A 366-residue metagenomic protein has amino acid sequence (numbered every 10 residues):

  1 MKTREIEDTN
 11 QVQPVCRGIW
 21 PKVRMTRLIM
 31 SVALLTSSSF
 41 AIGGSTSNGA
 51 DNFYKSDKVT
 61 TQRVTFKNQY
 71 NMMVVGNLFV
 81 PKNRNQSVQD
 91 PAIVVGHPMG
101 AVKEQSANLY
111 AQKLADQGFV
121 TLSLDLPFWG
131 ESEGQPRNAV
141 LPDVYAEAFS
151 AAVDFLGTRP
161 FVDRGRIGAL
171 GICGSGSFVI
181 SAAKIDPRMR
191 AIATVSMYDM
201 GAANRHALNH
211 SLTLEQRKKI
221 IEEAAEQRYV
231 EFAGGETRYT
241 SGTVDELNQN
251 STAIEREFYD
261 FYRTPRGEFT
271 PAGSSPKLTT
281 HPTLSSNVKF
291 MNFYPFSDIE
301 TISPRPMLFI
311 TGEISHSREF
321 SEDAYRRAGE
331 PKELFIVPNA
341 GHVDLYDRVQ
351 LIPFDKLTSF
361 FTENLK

Functional and structural regions predicted by a protein language model:
N48-V88: N-terminal cap/lid segment of alpha/beta-hydrolase-fold proteins
V88-P98: Short beta-strand element of the alpha/beta-hydrolase
G100-Q112, L126: The serine-hydrolase catalytic nucleophile loop
K113-E131: Conserved alpha/beta-hydrolase
A139-P160: Alpha/beta-hydrolase active-site loop
I180-T264: Alpha/beta-hydrolase-fold enzymes
I302, F309-T311: Short beta-strand/loop motif that positions the catalytic acidic residue of the alpha/beta-hydrolase fold
A340-L351: Catalytic histidine-centered segment of alpha/beta-hydrolase-like enzymes
